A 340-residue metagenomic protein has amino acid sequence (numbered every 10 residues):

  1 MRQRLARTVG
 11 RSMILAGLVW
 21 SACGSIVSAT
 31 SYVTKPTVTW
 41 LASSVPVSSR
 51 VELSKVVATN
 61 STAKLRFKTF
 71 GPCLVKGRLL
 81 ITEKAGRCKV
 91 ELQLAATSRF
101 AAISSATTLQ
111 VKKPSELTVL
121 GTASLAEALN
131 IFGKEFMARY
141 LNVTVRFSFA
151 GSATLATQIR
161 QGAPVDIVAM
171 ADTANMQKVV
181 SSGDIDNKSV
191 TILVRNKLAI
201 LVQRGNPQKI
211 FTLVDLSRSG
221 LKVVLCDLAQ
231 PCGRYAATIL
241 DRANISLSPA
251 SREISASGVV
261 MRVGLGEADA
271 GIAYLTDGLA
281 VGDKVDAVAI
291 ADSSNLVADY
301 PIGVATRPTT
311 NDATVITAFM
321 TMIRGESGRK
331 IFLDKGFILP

Functional and structural regions predicted by a protein language model:
R2-I14: Bacterial N-terminal signal peptides that target proteins for export
A6, L18, S44-V45, S189 (+1 more regions): Residues embedded in well-ordered secondary-structure elements
R11-G24: Bacterial N-terminal signal peptides
I26-T118, V145, G264: Solvent-exposed beta-strand/loop surfaces, strongest in extracytoplasmic domains of secreted and cell-surface proteins
R66, K113-Y140, T144-F149, A153-Q161 (+4 more regions): Exported/periplasmic ABC-transporter solute-binding proteins
A163-V165: Short acidic/histidine-rich motifs immediately flanking catalytic phosphotransfer sites in two-component signaling
